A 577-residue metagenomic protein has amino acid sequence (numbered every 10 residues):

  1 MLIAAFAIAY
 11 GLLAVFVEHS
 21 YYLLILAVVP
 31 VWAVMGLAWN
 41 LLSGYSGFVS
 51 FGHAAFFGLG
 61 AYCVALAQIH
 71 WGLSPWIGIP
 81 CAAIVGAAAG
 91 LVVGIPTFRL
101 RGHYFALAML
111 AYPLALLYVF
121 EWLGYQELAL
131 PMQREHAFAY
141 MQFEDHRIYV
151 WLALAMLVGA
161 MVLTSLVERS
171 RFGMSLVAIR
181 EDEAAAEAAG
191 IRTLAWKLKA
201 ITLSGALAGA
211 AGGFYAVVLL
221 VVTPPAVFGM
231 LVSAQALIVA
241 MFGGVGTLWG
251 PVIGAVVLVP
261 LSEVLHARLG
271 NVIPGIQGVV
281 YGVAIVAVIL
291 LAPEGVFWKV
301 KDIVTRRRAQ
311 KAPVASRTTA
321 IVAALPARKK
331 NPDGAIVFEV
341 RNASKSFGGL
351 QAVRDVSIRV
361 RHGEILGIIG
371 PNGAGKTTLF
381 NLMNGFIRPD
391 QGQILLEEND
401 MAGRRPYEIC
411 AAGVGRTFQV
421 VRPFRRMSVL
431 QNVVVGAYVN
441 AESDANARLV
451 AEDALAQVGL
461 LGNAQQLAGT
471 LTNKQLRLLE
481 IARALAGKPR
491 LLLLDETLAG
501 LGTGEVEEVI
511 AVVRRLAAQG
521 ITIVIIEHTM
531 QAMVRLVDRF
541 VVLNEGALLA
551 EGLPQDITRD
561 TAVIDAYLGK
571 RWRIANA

Functional and structural regions predicted by a protein language model:
M1-T318: Transmembrane alpha-helices and adjacent helix-loop boundaries
G11, L100, M161, A226 (+7 more regions): Residue-level detector of alpha-helix boundaries and kinks
V15, T305-R306, A320-A323, A447 (+1 more regions): Polar/charged alpha-helical tracts
S20, L26-V28, A83-V85, E127-A129 (+16 more regions): Intrinsically disordered, low-complexity segments enriched in polar/charged residues with Gly/Pro, especially when
G94, A267, L325-K329, N342 (+2 more regions): General structural signal for alpha-helix termini and helix-helix connectors
E168, A178, I191, M230 (+4 more regions): Residue-level marker of regulatory loop/turn positions in helix-turn-helix DNA-binding domains and in histidine
K299-S344, W572-A577: ABC-family P-loop ATPase nucleotide-binding domain
D333-E339, A343-A577: Glycine-rich phosphate-binding loops of nucleotide-dependent enzymes
